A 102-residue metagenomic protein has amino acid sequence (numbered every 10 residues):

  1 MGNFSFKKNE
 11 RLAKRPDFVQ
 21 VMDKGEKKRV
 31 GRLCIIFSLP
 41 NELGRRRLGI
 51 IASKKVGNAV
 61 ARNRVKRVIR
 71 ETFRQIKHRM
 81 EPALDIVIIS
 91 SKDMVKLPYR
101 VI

Functional and structural regions predicted by a protein language model:
M1-I102: Positively charged, solvent-exposed patches that mediate nucleic-acid binding
